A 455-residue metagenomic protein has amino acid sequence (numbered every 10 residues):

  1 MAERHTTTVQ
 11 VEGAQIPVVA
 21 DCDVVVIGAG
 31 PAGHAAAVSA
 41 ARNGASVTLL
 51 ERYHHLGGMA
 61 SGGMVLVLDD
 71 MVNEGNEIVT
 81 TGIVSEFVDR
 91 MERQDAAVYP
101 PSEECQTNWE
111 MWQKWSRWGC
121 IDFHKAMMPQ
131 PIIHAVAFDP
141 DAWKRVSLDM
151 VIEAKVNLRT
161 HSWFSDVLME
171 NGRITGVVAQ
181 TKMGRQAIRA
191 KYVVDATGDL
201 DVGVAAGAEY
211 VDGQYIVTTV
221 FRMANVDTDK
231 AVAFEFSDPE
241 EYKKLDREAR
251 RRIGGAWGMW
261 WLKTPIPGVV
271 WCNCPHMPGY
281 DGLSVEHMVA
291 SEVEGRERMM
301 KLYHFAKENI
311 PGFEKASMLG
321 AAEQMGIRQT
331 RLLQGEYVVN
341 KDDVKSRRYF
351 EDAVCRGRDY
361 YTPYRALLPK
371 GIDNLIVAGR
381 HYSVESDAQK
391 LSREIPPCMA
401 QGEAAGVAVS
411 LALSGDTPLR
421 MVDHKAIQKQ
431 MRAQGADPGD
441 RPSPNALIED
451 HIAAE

Functional and structural regions predicted by a protein language model:
M1-V24: Extreme N-terminal leader/targeting segments of oxidoreductases
A2-H5, A45-S46, R52-D166: Conserved N-terminal/central alpha/beta ligand/cofactor-binding core
A20-C22, M183-Y192: Core beta-strand elements of the Rossmann-like FAD/NAD(P) dinucleotide-binding domain in flavoenzyme oxidoreductases
V24-T48: N-terminal Rossmann-like FAD-binding beta1-loop-alpha1 element of flavoenzymes
I27, I188-G198: Short hydrophobic core segments
T107-A137, D141-R145, D149, E153 (+2 more regions): Mobile, glycine/GP-rich and aromatic-enriched active-site lid/loop segments adjacent to catalytic centers
L168-A187: Conserved beta-strand-loop-beta-strand element in the redox core of flavoprotein oxidoreductases
D195-A208: Flavin (primarily FAD) binding-site architecture
